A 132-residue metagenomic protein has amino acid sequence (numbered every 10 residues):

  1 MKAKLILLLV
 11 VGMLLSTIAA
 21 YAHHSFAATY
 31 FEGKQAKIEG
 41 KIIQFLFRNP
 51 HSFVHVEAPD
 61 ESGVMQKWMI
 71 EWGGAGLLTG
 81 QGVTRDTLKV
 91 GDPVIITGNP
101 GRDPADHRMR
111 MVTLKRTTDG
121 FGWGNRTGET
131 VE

Functional and structural regions predicted by a protein language model:
M1-L5: Positively charged n-region of N-terminal signal peptides that target proteins for export
I6-T17: Bacterial N-terminal signal peptides
Y21-A36: Short boundary/loop segments of OB/S1/cold-shock single-stranded nucleic-acid-binding domains
G40-I42: Conserved hydrophobic positions within beta-strands
R48-A58: Short aromatic-glycine-enriched beta-strand elements
W72-G80: Short, structured beta-strand/loop micro-motifs enriched in basic residues and often containing a Trp
G80-I96: Short nucleic-acid-contacting surface segments enriched for D/E, G, S/T with interspersed K/R
G101-G128: OB-fold/S1-family single-stranded nucleic acid-binding modules
